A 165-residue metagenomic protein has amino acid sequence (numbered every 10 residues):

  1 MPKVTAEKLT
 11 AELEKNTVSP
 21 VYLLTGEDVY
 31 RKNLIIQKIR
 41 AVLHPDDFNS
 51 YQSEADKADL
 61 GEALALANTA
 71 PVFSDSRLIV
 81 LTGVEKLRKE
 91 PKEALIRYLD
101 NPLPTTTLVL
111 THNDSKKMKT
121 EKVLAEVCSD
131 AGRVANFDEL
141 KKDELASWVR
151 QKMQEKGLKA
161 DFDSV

Functional and structural regions predicted by a protein language model:
P2-E7, Y30-V165: Non-catalytic interfacial helical region
A6-E14: Pre-Walker A adenine-sensing motif
N16-T17, L103: A generic fold-level signal
V18-S19, F48: Short, high-confidence coil segments that cap the C-terminus of an alpha-helix and link into the following beta-strand
S19-L34: Walker A/P-loop nucleotide-binding motif
